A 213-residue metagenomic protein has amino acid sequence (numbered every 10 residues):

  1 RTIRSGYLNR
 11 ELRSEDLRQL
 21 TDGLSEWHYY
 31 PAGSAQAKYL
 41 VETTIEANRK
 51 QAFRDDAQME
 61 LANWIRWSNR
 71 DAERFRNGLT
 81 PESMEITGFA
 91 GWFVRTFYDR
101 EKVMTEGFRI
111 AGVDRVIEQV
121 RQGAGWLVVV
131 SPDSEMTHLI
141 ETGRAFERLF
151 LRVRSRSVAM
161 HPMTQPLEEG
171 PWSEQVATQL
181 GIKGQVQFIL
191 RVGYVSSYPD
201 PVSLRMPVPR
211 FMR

Functional and structural regions predicted by a protein language model:
R1-R213: Acidic, surface-exposed loops and disordered segments
